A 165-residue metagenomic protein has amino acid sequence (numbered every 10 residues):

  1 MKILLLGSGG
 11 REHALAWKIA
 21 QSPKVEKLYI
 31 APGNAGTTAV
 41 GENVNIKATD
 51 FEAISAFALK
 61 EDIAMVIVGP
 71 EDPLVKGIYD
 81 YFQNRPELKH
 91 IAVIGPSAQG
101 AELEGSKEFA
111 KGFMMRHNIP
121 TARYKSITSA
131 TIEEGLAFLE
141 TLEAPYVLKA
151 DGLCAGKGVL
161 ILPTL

Functional and structural regions predicted by a protein language model:
M1-P96: ATP-binding N-terminal substructure of ATP-dependent carboxylate-amine bond-forming enzymes
L5, I91, L103-L165: Active-site nucleotide/adenylate-binding loops and adjacent lid/helix of ATP-dependent enzymes
P32-A35, E71-D72, A98-G100, D151-G152 (+2 more regions): Short, ordered loop/turn segments at secondary-structure junctions
V44, M65, G100, R123 (+1 more regions): Short, flexible active-site loop motifs that bind/organize anionic cofactors or intermediates
T49-A56, G100-L103, A130-E134: A short acidic, often aromatic-flanked loop/helix-cap motif at beta-alpha or helix-coil junctions that lines enzyme
